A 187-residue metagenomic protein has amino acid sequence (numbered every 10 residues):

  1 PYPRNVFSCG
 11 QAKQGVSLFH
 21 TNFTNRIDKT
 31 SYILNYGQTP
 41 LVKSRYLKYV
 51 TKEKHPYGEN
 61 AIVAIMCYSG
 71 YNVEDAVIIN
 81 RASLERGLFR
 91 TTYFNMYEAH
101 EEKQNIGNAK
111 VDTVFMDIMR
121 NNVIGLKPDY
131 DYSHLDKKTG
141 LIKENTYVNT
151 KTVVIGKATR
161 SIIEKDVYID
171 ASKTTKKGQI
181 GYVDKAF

Functional and structural regions predicted by a protein language model:
P1-F187: Conduit-forming functional cores of very large proteins
